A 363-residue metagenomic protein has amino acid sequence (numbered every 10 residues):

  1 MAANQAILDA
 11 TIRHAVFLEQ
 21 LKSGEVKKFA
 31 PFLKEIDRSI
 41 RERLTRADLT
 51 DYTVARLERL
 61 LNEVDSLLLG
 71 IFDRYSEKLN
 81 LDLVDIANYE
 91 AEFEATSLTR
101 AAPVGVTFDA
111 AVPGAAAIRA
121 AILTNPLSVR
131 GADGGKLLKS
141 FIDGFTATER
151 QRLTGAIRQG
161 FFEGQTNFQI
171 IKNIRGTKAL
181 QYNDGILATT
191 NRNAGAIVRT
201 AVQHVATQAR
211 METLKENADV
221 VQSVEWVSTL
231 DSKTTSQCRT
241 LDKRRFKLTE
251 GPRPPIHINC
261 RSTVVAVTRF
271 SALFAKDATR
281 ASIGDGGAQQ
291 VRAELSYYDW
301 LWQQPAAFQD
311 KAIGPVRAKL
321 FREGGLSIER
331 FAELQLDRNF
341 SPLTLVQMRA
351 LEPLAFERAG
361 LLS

Functional and structural regions predicted by a protein language model:
M1-L180, L273-S363: N-terminal leader/targeting and assembly helices and adjacent pre-domain segments
I171, Q181-S282: Acidic, glycine-rich two-metal-ion catalytic cores of nucleic acid-processing enzymes
